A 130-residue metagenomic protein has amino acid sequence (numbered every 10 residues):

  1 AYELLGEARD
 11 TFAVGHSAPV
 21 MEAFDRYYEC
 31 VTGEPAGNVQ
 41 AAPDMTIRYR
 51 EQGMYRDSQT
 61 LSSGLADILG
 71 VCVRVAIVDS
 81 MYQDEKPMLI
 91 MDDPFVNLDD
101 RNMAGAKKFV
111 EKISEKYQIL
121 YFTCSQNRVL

Functional and structural regions predicted by a protein language model:
A1-T32: Charged, surface-exposed helical/loop "interaction arms" that form contiguous linear patches used for dimerization
L4, V31-Q52, P87-P94: Long, charged, glycine-rich C-terminal linkers/tails
A13-M21, I47-V75, P94-R101: Conserved ABC ATPase signature
E22-R26, V73, K108: Generic recognition of well-ordered alpha-helical segments within structured catalytic/regulatory domains
R26-E34, N38, F109-K112: Amphipathic alpha-helical regulatory segments at dimerization interfaces that relay allosteric signals between sensory
Y28, L69, D92, A106 (+1 more regions): Hydrophobic, well-ordered secondary-structure elements that form the walls of internal hydrophobic environments
S63-I90, I113: GG-anchored amphipathic helix commonly corresponding to the ABC/SMC/Rad50 NBD signature/C-loop
R101-L130: C-terminal lobe/lid and adjacent interdomain/linker elements of RecA-like ASCE P-loop ATPase modules
